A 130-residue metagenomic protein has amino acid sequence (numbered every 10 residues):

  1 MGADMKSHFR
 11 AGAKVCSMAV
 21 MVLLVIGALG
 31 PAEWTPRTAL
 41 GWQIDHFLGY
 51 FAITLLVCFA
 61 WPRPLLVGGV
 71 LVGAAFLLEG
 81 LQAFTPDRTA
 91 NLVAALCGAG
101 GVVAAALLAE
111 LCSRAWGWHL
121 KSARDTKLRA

Functional and structural regions predicted by a protein language model:
G2-A130: Bulky hydrophobic segments
